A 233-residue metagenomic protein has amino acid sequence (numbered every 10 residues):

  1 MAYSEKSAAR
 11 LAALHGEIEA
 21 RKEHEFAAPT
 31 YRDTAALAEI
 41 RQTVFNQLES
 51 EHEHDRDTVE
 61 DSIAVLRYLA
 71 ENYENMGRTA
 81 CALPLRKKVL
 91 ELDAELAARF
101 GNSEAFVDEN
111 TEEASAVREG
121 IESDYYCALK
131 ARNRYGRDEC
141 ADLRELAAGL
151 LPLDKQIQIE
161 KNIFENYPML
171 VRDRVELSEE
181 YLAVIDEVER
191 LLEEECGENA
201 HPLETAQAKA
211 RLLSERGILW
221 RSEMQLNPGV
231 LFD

Functional and structural regions predicted by a protein language model:
K6-H24, A35-N46, T58-N72, L83-A94 (+3 more regions): Amphipathic alpha-helical repeat scaffolds of TPR domains
E23-D33, E49-D57, E74-A82, F100-A105 (+2 more regions): Charged, low-complexity interaction regions
C81, L90-Q158, E165: Long, compositionally biased low-complexity segments enriched in polar/charged residues
Q156-D186: Basic, amphipathic alpha-helix used for nucleic-acid engagement in HTH/winged-helix/SANT-Myb modules and analogous
I185, E189-E195: Feature detects long, helix-prone N-terminal segments enriched in hydrophobes
E198-D233: Amphipathic alpha-helical packing elements
